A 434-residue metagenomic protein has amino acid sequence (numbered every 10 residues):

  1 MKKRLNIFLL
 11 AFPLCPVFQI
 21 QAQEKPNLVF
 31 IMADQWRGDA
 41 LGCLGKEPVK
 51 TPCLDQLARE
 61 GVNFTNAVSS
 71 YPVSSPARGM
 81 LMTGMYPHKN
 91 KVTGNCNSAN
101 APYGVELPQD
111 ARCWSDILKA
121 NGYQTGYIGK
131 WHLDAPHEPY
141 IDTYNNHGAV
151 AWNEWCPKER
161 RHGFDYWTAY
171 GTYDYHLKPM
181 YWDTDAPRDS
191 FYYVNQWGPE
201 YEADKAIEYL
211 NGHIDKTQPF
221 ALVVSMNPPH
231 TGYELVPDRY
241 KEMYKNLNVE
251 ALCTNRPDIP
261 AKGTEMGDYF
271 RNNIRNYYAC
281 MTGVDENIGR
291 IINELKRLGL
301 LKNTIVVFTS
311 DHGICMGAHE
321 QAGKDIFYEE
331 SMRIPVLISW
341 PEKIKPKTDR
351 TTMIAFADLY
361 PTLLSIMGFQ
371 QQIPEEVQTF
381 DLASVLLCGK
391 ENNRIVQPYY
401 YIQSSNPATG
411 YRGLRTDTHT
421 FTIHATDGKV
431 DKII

Functional and structural regions predicted by a protein language model:
K2-F8, P13, I20-K432: Formylglycine-dependent sulfatase
